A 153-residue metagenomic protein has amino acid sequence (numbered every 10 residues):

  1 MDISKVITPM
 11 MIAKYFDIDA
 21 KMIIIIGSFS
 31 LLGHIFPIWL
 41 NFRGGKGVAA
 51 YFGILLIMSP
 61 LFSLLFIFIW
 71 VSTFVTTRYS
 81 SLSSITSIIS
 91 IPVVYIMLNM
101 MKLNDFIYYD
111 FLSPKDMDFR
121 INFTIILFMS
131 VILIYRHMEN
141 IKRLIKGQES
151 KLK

Functional and structural regions predicted by a protein language model:
M1-K5, F36-A49, T76-S87, M138-K153: Interhelical loop and helix-boundary elements at the membrane-water interface of polytopic inner-membrane proteins
I3-T8, I18-G45, I54-L56: Helix-loop-helix junctions within the multi-pass membrane cores of secondary transporters/permeases
T8-M11, I67-F68, R136-E139: Transmembrane alpha-helix boundary/anchor motif
M10-I25, L56-S63, M97-T124: Helix-coil boundary and interhelical linker segments in multi-pass alpha-helical membrane proteins
A13-F16, F29, G33, V48-Y79 (+1 more regions): Interfacial segments of multi-pass membrane proteins
I23-S28, F52, L64-F68, I85-T86 (+1 more regions): Hydrophobic alpha-helical transmembrane segments
S72-L98, D105-K115, T124, V131-I132: Canonical bilayer-spanning transmembrane alpha-helix
Y109-K153: C-terminal membrane-associated helical module and adjoining short loops/tails
